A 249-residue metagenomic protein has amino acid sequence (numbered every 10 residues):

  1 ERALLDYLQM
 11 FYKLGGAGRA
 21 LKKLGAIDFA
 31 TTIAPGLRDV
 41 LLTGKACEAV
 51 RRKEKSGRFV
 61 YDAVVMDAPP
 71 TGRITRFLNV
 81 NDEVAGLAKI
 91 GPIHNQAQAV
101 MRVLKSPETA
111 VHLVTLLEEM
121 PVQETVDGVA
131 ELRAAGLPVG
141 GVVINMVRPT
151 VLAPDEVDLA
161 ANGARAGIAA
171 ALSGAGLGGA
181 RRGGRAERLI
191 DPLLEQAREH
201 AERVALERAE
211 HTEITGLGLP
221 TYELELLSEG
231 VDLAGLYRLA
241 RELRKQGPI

Functional and structural regions predicted by a protein language model:
E1, A68-P70, E118, N145-R148: Glycine-rich beta-alpha junction loops
E1-V65, T71-R102: Nucleotide-state-sensitive switch-loop elements of NTP-binding domains
T31-I33, A85-G86, L117, P192-A197: Short, basic, glycine/proline-bearing loop/turn elements
A34, L113, L117, E202: Conserved aromatic-histidine-acidic binding/catalytic patches
C47, A110-T115: Short glycine-rich or small-residue beta-strand-to-loop segments that form or flank ligand, phosphate, metal/Fe-S
V65, H112-V114, V143: Structural motif
A68-R73, N81, L117-M120, G136 (+1 more regions): Short coil/turn motifs at helix boundaries and re-entrant loops, enriched in small/polar and proline residues
K105, T109, E119-I249: C-terminal lobe/tail of nucleotide-utilizing enzymes
